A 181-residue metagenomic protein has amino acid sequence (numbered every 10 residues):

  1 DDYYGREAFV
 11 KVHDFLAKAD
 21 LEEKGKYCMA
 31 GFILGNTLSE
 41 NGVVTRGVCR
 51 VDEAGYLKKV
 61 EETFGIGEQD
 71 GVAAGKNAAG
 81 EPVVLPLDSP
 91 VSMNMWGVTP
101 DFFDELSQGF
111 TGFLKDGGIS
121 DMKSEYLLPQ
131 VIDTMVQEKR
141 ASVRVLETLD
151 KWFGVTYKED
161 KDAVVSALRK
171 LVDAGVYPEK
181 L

Functional and structural regions predicted by a protein language model:
D1-Y3: The conserved acidic donor/metal-binding loop of glycosyltransferases
G5-M95: Conserved core of the sugar-phosphate nucleotidyltransferase
I33, M95-L106: Conserved nucleotide-sugar donor-binding and metal-coordinating catalytic region shared by glycosyltransferases
V60, E105-L106, V164: Residues that scaffold the ATP/ADP-binding catalytic core of kinase and kinase-like folds
P90, R144-D150: Catalytic beta-strand/loop signature of glycosyltransferases that borders the donor
S107-A141: A C-terminal functional module that forms or caps the active site or interfaces directly with catalytic machinery
V165-L181: Terminal low-complexity segments of carbohydrate-biosynthetic enzymes
